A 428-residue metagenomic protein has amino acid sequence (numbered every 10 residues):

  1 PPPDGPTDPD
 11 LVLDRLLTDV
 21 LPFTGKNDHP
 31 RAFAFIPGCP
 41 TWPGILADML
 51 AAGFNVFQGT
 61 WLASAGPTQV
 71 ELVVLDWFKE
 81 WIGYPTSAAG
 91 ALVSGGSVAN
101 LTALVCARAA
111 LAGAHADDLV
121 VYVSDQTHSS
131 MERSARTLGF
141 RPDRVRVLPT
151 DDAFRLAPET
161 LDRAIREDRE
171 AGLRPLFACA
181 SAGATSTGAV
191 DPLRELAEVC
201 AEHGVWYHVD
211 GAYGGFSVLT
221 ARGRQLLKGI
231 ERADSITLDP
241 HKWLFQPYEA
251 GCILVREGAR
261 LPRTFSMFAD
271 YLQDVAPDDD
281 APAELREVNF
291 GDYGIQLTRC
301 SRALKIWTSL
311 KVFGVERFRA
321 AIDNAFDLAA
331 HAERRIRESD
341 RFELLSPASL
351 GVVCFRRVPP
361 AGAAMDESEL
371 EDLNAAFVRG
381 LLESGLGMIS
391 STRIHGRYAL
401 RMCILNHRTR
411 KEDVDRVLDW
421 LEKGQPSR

Functional and structural regions predicted by a protein language model:
P1-S87, R379-E383, G387-I389, Y398 (+3 more regions): N-terminal entrance/gating region of PLP-dependent enzymes' catalytic architecture
G66-P67, G90-S97, V123-D125, S181 (+1 more regions): Active-site nucleophile and cofactor-binding loops and adjacent substrate-binding regions of central metabolic enzymes
F78-V105, R146-P149: Short loop-beta-helix segment that forms the pyridoxal 5′-phosphate
A99-P262: Conserved PLP-enzyme active-site core in the AAT-like
A184, K228-D340: Active-site C-terminal subdomain of aminotransferase-like
L310, C354-E367, L386-D415: Conserved PLP-binding active-site segment of the aspartate aminotransferase-like
E343-A348, S390-I394: Short beta-strand
L344-G380: Conserved PLP-binding catalytic core of the aspartate aminotransferase-like
